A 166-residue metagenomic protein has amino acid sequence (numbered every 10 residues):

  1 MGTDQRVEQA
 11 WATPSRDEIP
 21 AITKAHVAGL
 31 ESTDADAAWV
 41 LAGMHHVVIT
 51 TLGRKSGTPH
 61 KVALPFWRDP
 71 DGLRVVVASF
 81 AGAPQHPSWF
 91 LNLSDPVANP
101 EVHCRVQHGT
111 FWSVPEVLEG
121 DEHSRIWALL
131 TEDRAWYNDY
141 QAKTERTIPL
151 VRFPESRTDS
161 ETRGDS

Functional and structural regions predicted by a protein language model:
M1-V40: Extreme N-terminal tail/first-helix region
Q9-W11, F80-W136, K143-T147: Short, structured beta-strand-loop surface elements
V40-G43, T147: A short, polar/charged loop/turn motif at coil->beta-strand junctions and beta-hairpin connectors
M44-S79: Short beta-strand segments
T50-R54, R105-Q107, P154: A generic structural motif
K61, S88-W89, G164: A short secondary-structure junction signal
R68-P70, E119, R157: A generic structural motif
Y137-D165: Short, active-site-adjacent segments that bind or coordinate small-molecule cofactors and metal centers
